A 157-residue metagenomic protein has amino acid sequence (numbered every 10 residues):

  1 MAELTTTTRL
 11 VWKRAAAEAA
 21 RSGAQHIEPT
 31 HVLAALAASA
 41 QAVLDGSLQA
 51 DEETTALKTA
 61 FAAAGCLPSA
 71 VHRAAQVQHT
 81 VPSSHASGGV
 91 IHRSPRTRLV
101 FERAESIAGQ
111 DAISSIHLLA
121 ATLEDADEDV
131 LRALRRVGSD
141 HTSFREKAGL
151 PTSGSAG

Functional and structural regions predicted by a protein language model:
M1-G157: Histone-fold recognition with a strong bias for associated Lys/Arg-rich disordered tails
